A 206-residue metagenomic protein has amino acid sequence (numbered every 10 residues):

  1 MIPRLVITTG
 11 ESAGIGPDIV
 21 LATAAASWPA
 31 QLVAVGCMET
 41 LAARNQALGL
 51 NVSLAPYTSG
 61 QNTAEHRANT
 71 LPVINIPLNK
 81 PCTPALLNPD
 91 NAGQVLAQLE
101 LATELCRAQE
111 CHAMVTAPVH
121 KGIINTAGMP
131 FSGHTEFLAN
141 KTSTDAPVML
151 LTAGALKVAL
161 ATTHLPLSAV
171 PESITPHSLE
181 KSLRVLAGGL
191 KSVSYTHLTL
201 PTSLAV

Functional and structural regions predicted by a protein language model:
M1-H134, S173-L198, S203: Contiguous, glycine/small-aliphatic-enriched amphipathic segments in soluble metabolic enzymes
L54, L138, A161: Short clusters of hydrophobic/aromatic residues that line enzyme substrate/ligand-binding pockets
V73, P147-M149, V158: Conserved beta-strand scaffold positions in the cores of enzyme catalytic domains, especially in NTP/NDP-utilizing
M129-A153: Short, acidic/small-residue loops that bind anionic groups at enzyme active sites
L151-R184, G189: Ligand-binding beta-strand-loop-alpha-helix segment within the catalytic cores of soluble metabolic enzymes
